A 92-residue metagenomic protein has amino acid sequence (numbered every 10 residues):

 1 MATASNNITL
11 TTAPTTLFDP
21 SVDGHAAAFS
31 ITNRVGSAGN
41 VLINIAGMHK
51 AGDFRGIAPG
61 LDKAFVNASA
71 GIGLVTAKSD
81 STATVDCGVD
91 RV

Functional and structural regions predicted by a protein language model:
M1, D23, A28, A68 (+2 more regions): Extracytoplasmic low-complexity repetitive segments enriched in small/polar residues
M1-D23, G36-A38, D80-A83: Surface-exposed ligand/attachment interfaces on beta-rich extracellular proteins
A2-S5, H49-R55: Surface-exposed loop/edge segments in extracytoplasmic proteins
T16-S21, G56-I72: Beta-sandwich interaction modules
G24-I31, V66-T82: Noncatalytic modules at the cell exterior or secretory-pathway interfaces, chiefly beta-strand-rich lectin/adhesion
R34-A51: Short, surface-exposed beta-strand/strand-loop-strand elements in extracellular ectodomains
N40-I43, S81-R91: Edge beta-strands of jelly-roll/beta-sandwich modules across compartments, strongly enriched in secreted/luminal
